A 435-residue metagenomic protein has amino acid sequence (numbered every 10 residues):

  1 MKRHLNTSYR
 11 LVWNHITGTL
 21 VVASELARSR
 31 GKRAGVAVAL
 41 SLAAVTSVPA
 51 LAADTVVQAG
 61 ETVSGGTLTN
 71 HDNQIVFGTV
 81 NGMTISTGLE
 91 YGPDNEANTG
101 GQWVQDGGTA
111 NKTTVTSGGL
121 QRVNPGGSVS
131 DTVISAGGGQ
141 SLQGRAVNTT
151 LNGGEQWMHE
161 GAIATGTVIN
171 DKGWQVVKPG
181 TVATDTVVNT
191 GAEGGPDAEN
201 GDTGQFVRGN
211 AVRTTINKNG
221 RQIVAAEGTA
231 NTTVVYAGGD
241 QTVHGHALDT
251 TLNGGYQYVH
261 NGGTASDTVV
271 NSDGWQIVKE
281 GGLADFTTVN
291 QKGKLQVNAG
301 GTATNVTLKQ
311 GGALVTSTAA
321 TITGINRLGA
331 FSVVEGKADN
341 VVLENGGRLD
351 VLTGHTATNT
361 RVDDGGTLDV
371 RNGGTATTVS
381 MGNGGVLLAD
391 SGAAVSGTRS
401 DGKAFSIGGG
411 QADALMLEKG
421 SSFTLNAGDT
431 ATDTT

Functional and structural regions predicted by a protein language model:
M1-T435: Long, low-complexity, polar and repeat-rich extracellular regions of very large Gram-negative surface proteins
